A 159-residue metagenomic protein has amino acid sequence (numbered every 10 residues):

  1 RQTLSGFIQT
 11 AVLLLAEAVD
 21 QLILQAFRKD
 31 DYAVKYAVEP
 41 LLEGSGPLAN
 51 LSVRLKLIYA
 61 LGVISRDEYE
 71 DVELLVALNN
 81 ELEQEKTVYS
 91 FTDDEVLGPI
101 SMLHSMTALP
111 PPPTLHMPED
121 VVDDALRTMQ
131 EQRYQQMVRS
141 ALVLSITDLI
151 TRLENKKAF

Functional and structural regions predicted by a protein language model:
R1-F159: Amphipathic alpha-helical interface elements
